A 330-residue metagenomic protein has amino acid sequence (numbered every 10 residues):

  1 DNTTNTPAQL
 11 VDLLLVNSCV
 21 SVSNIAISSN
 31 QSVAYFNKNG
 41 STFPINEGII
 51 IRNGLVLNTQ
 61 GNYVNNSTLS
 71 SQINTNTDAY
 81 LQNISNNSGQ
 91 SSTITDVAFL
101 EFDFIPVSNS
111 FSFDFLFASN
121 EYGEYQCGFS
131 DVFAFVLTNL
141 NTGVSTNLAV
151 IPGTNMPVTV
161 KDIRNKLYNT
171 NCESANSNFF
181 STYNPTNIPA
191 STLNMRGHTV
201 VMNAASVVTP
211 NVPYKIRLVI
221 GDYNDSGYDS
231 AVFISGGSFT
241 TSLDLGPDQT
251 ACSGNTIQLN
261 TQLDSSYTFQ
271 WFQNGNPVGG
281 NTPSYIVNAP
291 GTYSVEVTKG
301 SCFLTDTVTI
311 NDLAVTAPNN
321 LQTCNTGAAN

Functional and structural regions predicted by a protein language model:
D1-D244: Aromatic (Trp/Tyr/Phe) and Gly/Pro-enriched flexible surface segments
S238-N330: Proline- and Ser/Thr-rich low-complexity, intrinsically disordered segments
